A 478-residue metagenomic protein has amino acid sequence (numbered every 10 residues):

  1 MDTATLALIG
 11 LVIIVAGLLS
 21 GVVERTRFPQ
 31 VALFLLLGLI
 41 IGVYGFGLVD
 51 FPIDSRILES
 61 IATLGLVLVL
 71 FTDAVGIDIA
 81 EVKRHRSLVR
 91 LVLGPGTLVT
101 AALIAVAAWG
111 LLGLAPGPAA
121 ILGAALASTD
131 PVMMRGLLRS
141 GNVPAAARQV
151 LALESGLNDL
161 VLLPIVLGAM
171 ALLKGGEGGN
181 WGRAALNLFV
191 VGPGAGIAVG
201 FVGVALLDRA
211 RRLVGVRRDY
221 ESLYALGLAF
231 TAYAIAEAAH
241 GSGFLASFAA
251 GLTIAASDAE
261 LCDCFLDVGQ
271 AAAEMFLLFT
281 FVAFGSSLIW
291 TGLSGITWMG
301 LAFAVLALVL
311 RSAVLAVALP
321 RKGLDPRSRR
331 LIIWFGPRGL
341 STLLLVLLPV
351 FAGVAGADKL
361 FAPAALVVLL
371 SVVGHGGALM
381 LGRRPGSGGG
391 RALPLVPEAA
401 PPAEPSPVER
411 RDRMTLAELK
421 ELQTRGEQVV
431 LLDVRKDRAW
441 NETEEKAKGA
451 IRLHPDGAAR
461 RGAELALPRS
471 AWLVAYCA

Functional and structural regions predicted by a protein language model:
M1-P397: Transmembrane helical cores of multi-pass secondary ion antiporters/exchangers
G38-I41, K436-A439, A458: Short active-site-proximal "capping" loops at secondary-structure junctions
M380-E442: Flexible, polar/low-complexity N-terminal or interdomain linker segments that lie immediately upstream of folded
E418-L419, G457-A463: Short acidic active-site motifs
E442-E444, A463: Short, well-ordered secondary-structure micro-motifs
K446-K448: Short, structured coil segments at secondary-structure junctions
R452-P455: Short acidic-hydrophobic, aromatic-tinged amphipathic segments that line or gate anion-handling sites
G462-A478: Catalytic cysteine-centered active loop of the rhodanese-like fold, especially the PTP/DSP P-loop
